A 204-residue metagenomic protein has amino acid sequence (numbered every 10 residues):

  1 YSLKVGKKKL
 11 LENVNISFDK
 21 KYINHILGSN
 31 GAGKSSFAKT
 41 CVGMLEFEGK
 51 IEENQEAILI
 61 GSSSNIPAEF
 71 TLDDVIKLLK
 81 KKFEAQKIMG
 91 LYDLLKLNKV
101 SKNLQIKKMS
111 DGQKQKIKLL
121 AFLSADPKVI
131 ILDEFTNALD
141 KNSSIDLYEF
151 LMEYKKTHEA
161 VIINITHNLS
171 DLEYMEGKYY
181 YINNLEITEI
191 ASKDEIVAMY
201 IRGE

Functional and structural regions predicted by a protein language model:
L11-N13: Conserved structural motif at the start of ABC-family nucleotide-binding domains
L27-S29: The feature captures the beta-strand-to-loop junction immediately N-terminal to the Walker
A38, V42-K81: ABC ATPase nucleotide-binding domain signature region
I130-E134: Catalytic Walker B motif of ABC-type/P-loop ATPase nucleotide-binding domains
D140: ABC-family nucleotide-binding domains
I165-H167: H-loop/switch region of ABC-family ATPase nucleotide-binding domains
E186-E204: Conserved beta-strand-loop-alpha-helix hinge in the C-terminal portion of ABC ATPase nucleotide-binding domains
